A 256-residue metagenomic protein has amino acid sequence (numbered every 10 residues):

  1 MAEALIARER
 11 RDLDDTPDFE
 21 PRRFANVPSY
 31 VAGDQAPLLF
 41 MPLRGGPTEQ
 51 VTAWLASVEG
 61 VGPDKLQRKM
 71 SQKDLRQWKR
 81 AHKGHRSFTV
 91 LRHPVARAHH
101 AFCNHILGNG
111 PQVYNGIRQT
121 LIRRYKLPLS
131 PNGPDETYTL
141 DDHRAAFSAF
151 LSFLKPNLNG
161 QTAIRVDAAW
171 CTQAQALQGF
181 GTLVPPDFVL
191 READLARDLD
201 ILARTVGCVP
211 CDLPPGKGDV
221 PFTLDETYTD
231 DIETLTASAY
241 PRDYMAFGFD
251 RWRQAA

Functional and structural regions predicted by a protein language model:
M1-A256: Membrane-interface amphipathic segments in extracytoplasmic regions
